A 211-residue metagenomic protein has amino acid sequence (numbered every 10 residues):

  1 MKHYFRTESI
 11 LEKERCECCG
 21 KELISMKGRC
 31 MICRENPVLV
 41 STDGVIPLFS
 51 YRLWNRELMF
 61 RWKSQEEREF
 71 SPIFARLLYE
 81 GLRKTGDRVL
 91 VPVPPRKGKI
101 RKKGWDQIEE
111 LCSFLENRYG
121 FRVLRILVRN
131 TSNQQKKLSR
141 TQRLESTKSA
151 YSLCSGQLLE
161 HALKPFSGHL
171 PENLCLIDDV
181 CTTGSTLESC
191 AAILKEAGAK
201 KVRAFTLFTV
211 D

Functional and structural regions predicted by a protein language model:
M1-D211: Glycine-rich phosphate/pyrophosphate-handling loop used in enzymes and phosphotransfer proteins
